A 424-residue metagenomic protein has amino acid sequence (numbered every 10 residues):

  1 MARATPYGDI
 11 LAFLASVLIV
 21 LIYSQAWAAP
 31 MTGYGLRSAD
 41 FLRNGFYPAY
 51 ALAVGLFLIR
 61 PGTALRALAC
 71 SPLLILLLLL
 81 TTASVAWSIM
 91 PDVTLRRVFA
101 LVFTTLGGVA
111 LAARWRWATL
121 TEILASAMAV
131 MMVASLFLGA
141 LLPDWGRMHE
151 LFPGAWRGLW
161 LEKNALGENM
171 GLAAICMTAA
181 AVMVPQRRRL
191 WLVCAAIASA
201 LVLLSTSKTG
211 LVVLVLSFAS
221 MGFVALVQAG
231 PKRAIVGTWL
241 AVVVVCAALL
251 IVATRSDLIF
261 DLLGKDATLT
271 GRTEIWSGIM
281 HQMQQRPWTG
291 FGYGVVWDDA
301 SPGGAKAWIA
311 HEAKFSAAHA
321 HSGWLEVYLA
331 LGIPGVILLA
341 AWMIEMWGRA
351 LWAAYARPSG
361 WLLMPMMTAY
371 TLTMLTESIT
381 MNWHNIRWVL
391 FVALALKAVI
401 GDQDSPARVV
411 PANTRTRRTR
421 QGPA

Functional and structural regions predicted by a protein language model:
M1-T82, W115-E122, S126, M183 (+3 more regions): Transmembrane signal-anchor hairpin modules in multi-pass inner-membrane enzymes, especially those that act on
Y7, A113, L190, A219 (+2 more regions): Hydrophobic transmembrane alpha-helices and their immediate junctions
L14-I19, A318, A350-E377, A395-K397: Loop-to-helix entry and N-terminal half of a specific, functionally important transmembrane alpha helix in multi-pass
A49-V54, T81-A83, T121-F152, W160-V227 (+3 more regions): Alpha-helical transmembrane segments of multi-pass inner-membrane proteins
A51-T63, T81-L136, C176, R349 (+1 more regions): Transmembrane alpha-helical segments and their membrane-water interfaces
F137-D144, L204, G222-A267, M280-Q285 (+1 more regions): A membrane-periplasm/extracellular boundary helix in multi-pass inner-membrane enzymes that assemble envelope glycans
S199-L201, T206-G210, E312-R349, L372: A conserved mid-to-late transmembrane alpha helix and its immediate loop/hinge that forms the functional core
D261-S277, Q285, T289-L331, A354: Long extracytoplasmic/lumenal interhelical loops at the membrane interface of multi-pass membrane proteins
